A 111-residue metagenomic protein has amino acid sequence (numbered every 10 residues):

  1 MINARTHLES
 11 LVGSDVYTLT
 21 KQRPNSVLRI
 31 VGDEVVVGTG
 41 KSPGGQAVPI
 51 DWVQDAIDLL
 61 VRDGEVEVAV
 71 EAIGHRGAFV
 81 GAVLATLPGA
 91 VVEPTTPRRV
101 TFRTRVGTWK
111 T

Functional and structural regions predicted by a protein language model:
M1-Q46: Long, low-complexity, charged/polar intrinsically disordered regions in eukaryotic proteins
V27-L28, A90-V92: Assembly/interface hotspot detector across virion components, adhesins/toxins, and nucleic-acid enzymes
K41-V48, G107-T111: Short, surface-exposed beta-strand/loop "edge" segments at domain boundaries and coil↔beta transitions
G44-I73: Short acidic, hydrophobic short linear motifs in intrinsically disordered regions
L60, L87-P88: Generic structural signal for hydrophobic core residues of well-folded globular domains
V70-T86, V92-T95: Short amphipathic alpha-helical interaction segments
T95-T111: Short, cationic-aromatic polyanion-contact patches
